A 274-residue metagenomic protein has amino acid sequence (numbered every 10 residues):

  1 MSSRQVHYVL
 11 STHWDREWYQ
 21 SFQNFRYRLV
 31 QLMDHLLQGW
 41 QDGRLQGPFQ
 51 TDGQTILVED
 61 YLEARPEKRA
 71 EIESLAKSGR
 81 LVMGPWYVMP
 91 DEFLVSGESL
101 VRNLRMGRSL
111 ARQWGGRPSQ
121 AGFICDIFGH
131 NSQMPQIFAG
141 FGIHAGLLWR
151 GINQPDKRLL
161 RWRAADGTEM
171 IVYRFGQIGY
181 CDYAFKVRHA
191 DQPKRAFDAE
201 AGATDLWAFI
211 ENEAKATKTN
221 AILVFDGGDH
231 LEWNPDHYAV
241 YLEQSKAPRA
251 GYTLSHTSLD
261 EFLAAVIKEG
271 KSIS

Functional and structural regions predicted by a protein language model:
M1-S274: Catalytic-domain carbohydrate-binding cleft regions of carbohydrate-active enzymes
